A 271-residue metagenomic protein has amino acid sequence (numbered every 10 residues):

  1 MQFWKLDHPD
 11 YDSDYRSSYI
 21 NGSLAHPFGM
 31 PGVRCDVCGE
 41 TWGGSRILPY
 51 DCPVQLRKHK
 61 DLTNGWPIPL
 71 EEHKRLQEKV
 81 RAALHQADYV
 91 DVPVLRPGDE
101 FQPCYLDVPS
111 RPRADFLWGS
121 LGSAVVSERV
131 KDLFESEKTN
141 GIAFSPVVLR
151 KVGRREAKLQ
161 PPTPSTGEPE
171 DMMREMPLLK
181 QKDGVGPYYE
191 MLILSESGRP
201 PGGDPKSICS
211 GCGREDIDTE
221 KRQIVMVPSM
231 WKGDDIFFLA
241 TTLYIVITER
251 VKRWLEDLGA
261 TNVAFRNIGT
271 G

Functional and structural regions predicted by a protein language model:
Y15-F28, G186-G202: Short, intrinsically disordered, charge-biased short linear motifs at domain edges
C35-C38, C209-C212: Short cysteine-rich clusters marking metal-coordination/redox-active sites
G39-W42, D216: Cys/His-rich microdomains that often coordinate metals
P49-G98, T219-L258: Short microdomains enriched in Cys/His and/or Lys/Arg
D88-W118: N-terminal low-complexity, intrinsically disordered segments
A114-A124, L239-I245: A short, exposed loop/beta-hairpin motif centered on an aromatic-Gly-Thr core
S123, E128, E135-E190: Extracellular-facing segments of soluble proteins and assemblies that are Gly/Ser/Thr-biased and enriched in aromatics
A124-V130, I245-R250: Short coil/turn motifs at helix boundaries and re-entrant loops, enriched in small/polar and proline residues
